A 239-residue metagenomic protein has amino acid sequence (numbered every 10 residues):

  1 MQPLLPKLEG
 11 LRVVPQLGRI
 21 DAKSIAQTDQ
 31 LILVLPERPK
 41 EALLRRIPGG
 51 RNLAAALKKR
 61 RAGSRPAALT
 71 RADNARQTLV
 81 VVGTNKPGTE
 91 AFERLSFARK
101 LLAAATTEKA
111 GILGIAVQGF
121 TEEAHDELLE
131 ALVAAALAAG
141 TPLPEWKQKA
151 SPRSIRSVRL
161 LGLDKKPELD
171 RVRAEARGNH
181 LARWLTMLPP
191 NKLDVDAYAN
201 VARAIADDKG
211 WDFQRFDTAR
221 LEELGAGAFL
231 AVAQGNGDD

Functional and structural regions predicted by a protein language model:
M1-D239: Short amphipathic alpha-helical segment within the helicase RecA-like ATPase core that mediates nucleic-acid
